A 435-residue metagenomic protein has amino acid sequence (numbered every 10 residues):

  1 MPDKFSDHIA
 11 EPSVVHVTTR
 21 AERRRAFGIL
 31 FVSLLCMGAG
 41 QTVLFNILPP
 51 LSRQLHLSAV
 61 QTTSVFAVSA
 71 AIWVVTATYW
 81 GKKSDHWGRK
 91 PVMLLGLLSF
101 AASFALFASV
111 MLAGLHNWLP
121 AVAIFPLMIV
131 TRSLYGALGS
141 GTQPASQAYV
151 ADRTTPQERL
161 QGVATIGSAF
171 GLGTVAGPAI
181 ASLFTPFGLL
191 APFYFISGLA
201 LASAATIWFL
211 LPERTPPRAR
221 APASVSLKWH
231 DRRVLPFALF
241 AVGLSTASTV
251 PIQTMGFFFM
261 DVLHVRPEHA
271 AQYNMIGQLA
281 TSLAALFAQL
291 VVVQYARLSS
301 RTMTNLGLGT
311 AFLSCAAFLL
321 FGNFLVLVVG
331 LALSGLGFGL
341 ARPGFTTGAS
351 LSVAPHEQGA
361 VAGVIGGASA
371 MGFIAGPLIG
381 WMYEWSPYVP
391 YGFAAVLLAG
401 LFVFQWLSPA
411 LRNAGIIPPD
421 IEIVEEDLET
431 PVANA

Functional and structural regions predicted by a protein language model:
D7-R24, P212-L239, I423-A435: Juxtamembrane intracellular "pre-TM" segments in multi-pass secondary transporters
L35, H116-G141, V326-L340: Hydrophobic core of transmembrane alpha-helices in multi-pass small-molecule transporters, especially MFS/SLC-type
N46-Q61, Q253-Y273: Short amphipathic helix-loop junctions that connect adjacent transmembrane helices in Major Facilitator Superfamily/SLC
A71-V75, Y273-A296: Transmembrane alpha-helices of Major Facilitator/SLC transporters
T76-R89, F287-S300, Y383: Helix-to-loop junctions at the C-terminal end of transmembrane segments in multipass secondary transporters
L98-A121, T310-G322: C-terminal ends and interior cores of transmembrane alpha-helices in multi-pass membrane transporters/permeases
I129-F170: Cytoplasmic helix-loop-helix junction between adjacent transmembrane helices in 12-TM secondary transporters
S300-F345: C-terminal transmembrane helical hairpin of 12-TM major facilitator-type secondary transporters
